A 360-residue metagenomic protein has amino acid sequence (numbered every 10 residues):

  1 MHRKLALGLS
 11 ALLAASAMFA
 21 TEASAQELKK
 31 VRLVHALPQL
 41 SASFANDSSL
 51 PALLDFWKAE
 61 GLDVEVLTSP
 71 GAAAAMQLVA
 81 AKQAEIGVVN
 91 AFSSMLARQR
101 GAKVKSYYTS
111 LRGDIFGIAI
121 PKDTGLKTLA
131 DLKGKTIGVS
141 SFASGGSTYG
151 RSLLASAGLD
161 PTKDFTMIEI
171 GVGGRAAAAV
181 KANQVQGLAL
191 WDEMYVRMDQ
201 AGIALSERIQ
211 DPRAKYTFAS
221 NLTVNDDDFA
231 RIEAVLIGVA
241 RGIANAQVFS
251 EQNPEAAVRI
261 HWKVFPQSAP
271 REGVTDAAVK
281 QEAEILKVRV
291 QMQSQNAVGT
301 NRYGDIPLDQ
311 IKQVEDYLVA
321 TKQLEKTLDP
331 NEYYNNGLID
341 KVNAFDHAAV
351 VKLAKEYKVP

Functional and structural regions predicted by a protein language model:
E27-A42, L62-L67, G134-G138, T166-I168: Short, well-ordered beta-strand elements
K29, A97-Y107, R197-Q210, T275: Ligand-binding "clamshell"
K30-P51, A81, F142-G145: Extracytoplasmic "Venus flytrap"
D47, F116-L126, F218-A234: A bilobed periplasmic-binding-protein/Venus flytrap-type ligand-binding module shared by bacterial periplasmic
V66-Q77, N90, P161-A182, E193: Short helix-initiation/N-cap motifs at beta->coil->alpha
A91-R100, R151, Q186-L205: A ligand-binding cleft/hinge motif common to bilobed small-molecule-binding domains
I232-E325: Secondary-structure end/capping motifs
D309-P360: Conserved C-terminal helix/tail region of periplasmic/extracytoplasmic solute-binding proteins
